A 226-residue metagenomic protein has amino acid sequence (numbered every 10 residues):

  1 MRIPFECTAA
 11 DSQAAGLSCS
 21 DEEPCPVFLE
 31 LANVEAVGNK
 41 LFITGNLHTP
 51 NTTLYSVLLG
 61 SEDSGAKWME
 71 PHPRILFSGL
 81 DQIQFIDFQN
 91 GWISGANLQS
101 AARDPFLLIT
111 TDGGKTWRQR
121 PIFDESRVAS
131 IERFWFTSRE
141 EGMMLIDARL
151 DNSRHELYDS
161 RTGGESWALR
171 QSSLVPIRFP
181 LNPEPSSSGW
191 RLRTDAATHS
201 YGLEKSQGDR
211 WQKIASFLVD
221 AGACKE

Functional and structural regions predicted by a protein language model:
M1-E226: Extracellular glycan-interacting surfaces
